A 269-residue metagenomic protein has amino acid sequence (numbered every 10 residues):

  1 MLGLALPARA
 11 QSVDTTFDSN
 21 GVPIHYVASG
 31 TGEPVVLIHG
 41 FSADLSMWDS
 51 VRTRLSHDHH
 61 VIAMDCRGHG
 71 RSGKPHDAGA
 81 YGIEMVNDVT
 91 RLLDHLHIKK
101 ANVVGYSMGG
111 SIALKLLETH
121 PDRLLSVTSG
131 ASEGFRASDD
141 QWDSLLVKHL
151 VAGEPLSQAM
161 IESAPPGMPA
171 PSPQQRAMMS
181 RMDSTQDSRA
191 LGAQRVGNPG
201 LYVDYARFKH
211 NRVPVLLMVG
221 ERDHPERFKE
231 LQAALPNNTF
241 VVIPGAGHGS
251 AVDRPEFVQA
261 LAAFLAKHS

Functional and structural regions predicted by a protein language model:
V22-K74: Conserved HGGG/HGGXW glycine-rich cap/lid loop of the alpha/beta-hydrolase fold
A63-V104: Active-site loop/oxyanion-hole signature of alpha/beta-hydrolase fold enzymes
G105, G109, A113: Gly/Ala-rich beta-loop-alpha elbow adjacent to hydrolase catalytic centers
L114-E118, S126-L156: Flexible "cap/lid" loop of the alpha/beta hydrolase fold
S138-D139, P155-R207: Conserved alpha/beta-hydrolase catalytic His-Asp/Glu region
N211, L217-V219: Short beta-strand/loop motif that positions the catalytic acidic residue of the alpha/beta-hydrolase fold
R222-E230: Conserved alpha/beta-hydrolase "acid-adjacent" motif
A246-V258: Catalytic histidine-centered segment of alpha/beta-hydrolase-like enzymes
